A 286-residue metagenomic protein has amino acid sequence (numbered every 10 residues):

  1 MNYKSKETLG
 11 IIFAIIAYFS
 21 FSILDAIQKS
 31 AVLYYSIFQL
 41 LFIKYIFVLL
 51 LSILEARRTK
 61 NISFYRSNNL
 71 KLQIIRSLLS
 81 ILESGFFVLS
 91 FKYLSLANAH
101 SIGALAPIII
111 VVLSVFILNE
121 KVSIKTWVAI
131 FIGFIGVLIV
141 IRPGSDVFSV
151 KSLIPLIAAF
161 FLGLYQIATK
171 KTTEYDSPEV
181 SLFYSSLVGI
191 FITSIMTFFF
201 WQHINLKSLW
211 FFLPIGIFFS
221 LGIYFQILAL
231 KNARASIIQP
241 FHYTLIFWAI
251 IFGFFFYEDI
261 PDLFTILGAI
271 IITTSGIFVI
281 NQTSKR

Functional and structural regions predicted by a protein language model:
M1-Q39, V147-K171: Glycine-/small-residue-enriched transmembrane alpha-helix faces in small-molecule transporters and effluxers
T8-F13, Q39-L54, T173-F219: Hydrophobic alpha-helical transmembrane segments of multi-pass integral membrane proteins, especially transporters
L9-A17, A56, N61-F86, V150-A158 (+1 more regions): Loop-to-transmembrane-helix transition segments
Y18-S22, S77, I81-G85, P107-V112 (+7 more regions): Hydrophobic/small/kink-forming positions within alpha-helical transmembrane segments of polytopic membrane proteins
Y34-L82, F161-L164, Y184-F199: Transmembrane alpha-helices of multi-pass small-molecule transport proteins
F87-L89, A106-V128, F200, F247-I266: C-terminal transmembrane-helix exit sites in multi-pass transporters
A99-L105, T172-V188, I223-F254: Helix-helix packing/entry segments at the starts of transmembrane helices
K125-I141, F264-T283: Hydrophobic transmembrane alpha-helices of multi-pass small-molecule transport proteins
